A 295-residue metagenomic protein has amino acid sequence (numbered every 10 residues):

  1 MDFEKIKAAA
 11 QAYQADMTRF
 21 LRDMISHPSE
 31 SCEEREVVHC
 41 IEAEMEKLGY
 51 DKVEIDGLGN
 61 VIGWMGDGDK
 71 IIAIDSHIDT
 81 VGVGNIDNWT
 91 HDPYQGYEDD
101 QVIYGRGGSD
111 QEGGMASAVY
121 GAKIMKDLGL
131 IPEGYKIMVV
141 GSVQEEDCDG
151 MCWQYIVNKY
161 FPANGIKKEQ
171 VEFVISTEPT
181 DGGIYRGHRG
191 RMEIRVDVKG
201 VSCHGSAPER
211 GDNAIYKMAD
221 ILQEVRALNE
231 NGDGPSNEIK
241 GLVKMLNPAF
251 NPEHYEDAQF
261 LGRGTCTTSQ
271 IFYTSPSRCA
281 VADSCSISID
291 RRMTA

Functional and structural regions predicted by a protein language model:
D2-Y104, D127-G134: Acidic/His- and Gly-rich active-site-bordering loop/insert found across diverse amide/peptide-bond hydrolases
A12, C32, E36, C40 (+4 more regions): Conserved active-site and cofactor/substrate-binding residues in soluble primary-metabolism enzymes
R22, E42, A116-K123, Q154-V157 (+1 more regions): Predominant activation on well-ordered alpha-helical scaffold segments within soluble catalytic domains
K70-A73, Q101-V102, M138, E172-V174 (+1 more regions): Structural motif
D100-S109, S202-G205: A short glycine/serine-rich beta->alpha loop
Q111-E193, A258: Acidic/histidine-rich catalytic neighborhood of metal-dependent amide-processing enzymes
F161-A295: Midchain, well-structured core segments that form catalytic/ion-binding scaffolds
